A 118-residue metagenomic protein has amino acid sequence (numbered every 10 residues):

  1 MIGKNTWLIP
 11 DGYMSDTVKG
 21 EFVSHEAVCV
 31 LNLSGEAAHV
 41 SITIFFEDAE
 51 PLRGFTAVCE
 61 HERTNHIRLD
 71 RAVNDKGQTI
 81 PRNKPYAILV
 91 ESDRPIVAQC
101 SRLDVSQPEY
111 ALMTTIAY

Functional and structural regions predicted by a protein language model:
M1-L33, I96-Y118: Conserved functional hotspot residues at active sites or interaction interfaces
I2, W7, F46-P85: Intrinsically disordered, low-complexity Pro/Gly/Ser/Thr-rich segments with frequent PxxP/GP/PP motifs and embedded
V23, A37-H39, N83-P85: A general secondary-structure signal for short beta-strands and their flanking turns/coil in non-transmembrane regions
A27-L52, S92: Short acidic, flexible loop segments centered on an aromatic residue
L33, F45-E47, E62, A72 (+2 more regions): Generic structural motif
H39-S41, H66, V97: General beta-strand recognition
I42-I44, L69, C100: Residue-level recognition of conserved beta-strand positions in structured domain cores
P85-E91: Short, aromatic- and glycine-rich surface loops/edge beta-strands on solvent-exposed regions
